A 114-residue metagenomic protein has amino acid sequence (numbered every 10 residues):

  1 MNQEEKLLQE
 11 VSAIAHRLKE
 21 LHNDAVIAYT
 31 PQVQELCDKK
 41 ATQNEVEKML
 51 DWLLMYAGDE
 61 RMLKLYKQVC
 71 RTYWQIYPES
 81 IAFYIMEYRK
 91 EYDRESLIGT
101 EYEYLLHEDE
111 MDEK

Functional and structural regions predicted by a protein language model:
M1-A13: Short, charged, low-complexity amphipathic alpha-helix
E5-L8, T30-Q34, D51, D59 (+4 more regions): Intrinsically disordered, low-complexity regions
S12, H22, D109-E110: Generic low-complexity, intrinsically disordered sequence content enriched in small uncharged/hydrophobic residues
H16-Q68: Amphipathic alpha-helical interaction modules
M62-K114: Amphipathic alpha-helical binding modules
